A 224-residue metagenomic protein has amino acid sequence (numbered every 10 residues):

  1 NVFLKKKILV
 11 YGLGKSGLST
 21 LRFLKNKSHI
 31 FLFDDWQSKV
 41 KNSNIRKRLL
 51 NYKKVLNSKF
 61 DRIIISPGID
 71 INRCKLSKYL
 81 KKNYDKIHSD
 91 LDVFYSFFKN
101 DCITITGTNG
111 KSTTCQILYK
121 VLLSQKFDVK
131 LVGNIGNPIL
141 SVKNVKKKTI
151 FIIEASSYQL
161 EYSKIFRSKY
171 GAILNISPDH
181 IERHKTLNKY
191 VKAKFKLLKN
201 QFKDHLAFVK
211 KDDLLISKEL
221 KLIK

Functional and structural regions predicted by a protein language model:
N1, R46-K59: Short acidic low-complexity segments
K6-K7, R22-K25, K54-F60, P67 (+2 more regions): Phosphate-binding loop of NTP-binding sites
V10: Active-site beta-strand/loop microenvironment that shapes enzyme catalytic pockets
L13-G14: Glycine-rich Rossmann-fold phosphate-binding loop(s) that bind the pyrophosphate of adenine dinucleotide cofactors
G17-L18: N-terminal Rossmann-fold NAD(P) dinucleotide-binding loop
K27-N42: NAD(P)-binding Rossmann-fold cofactor-contacting core
I30, K47-L49, I87, V129: Generic structural signal for residues in well-ordered beta-strands
K41-R46, V145: Short, conserved SAM-binding/catalytic segment of Class I S-adenosyl-L-methionine-dependent methyltransferases
